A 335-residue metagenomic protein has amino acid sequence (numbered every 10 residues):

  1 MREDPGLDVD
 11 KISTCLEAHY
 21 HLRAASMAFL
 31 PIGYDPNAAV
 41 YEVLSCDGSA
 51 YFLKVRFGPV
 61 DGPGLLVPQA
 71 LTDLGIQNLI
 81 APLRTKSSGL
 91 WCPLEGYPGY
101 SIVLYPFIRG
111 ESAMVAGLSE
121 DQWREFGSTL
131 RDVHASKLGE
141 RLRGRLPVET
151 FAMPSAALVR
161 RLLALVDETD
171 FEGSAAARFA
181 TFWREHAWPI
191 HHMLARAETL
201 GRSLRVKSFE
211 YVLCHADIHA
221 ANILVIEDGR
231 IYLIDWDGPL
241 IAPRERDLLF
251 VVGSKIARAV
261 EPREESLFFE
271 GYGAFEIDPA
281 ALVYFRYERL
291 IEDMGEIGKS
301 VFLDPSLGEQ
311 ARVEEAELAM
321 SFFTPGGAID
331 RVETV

Functional and structural regions predicted by a protein language model:
M1-M27: Juxta-kinase regulatory segment immediately upstream of eukaryotic protein kinase catalytic domains
F29-Y34: Protein kinase glycine-rich loop
P36-S45, F52-L53, P82, A195-L248: Active-site acidic catalytic loop and adjacent metal/ATP-binding pocket of ATP-dependent phosphoryl transfer enzymes
C46-L146: ATP-binding pocket architecture of kinase catalytic cores
G58, G110, I231, P239-I241 (+1 more regions): Activation segment
I102-A116, A164-A176, Y287, I291-E309: A glycine-centered beta->alpha junction motif in the catalytic cores of kinase/phosphotransferase enzymes
A116-E185, Y211: A cross-family kinase active-site recognition segment
R244-I277, Y287-P305, E317-F322: Active-site activation/catalytic loop segments of kinase-like enzymes and analogous catalytic loops in related
